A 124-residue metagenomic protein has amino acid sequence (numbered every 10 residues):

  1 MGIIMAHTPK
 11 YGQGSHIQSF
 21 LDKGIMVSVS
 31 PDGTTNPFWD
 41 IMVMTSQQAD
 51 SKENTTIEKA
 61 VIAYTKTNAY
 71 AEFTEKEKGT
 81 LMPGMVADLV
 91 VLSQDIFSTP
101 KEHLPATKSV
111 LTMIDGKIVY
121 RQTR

Functional and structural regions predicted by a protein language model:
M1-I96, L111-D115: His/Asp/Glu-enriched, well-ordered alpha-helical/loop segment that forms or immediately abuts the divalent-metal
Y11, H103-P105: Short solvent-exposed loop/turn micro-motifs enriched in small/polar/acidic residues
T74, P105-A106: Short, small/polar residue-rich loop motifs at catalytic or cofactor-binding pockets
F97-H103: Short, Lys/Arg- and Gly-enriched loop/turn segments at beta-strand edges
